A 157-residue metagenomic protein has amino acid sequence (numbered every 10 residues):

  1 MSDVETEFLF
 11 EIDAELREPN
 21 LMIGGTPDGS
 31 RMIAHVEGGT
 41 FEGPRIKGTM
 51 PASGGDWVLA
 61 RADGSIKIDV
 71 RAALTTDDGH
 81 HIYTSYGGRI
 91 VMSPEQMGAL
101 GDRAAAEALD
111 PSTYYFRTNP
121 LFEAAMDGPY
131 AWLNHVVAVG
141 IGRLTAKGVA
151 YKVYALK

Functional and structural regions predicted by a protein language model:
M1-K157: Beta-strand-enriched cores of mature, soluble protein domains
